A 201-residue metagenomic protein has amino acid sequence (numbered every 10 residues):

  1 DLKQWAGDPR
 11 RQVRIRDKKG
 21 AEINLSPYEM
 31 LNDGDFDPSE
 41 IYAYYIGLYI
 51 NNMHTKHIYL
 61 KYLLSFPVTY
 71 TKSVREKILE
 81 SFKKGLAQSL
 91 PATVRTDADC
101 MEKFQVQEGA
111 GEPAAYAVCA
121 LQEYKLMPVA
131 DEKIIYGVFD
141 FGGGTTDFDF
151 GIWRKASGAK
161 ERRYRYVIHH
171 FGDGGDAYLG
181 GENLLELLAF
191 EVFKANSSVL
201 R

Functional and structural regions predicted by a protein language model:
D1-K18, L121-I168: Gly/Thr-rich phosphate-binding beta-strand-loop-beta motif of the actin/hexokinase/Hsp70
D1-K61, F66, L188, F193-K194 (+1 more regions): Phosphate-binding loop and its immediate beta->loop->alpha context in nucleotide/phosphate-handling enzymes
R14-G34, A98-V106, L121-Q122, Y166-H169: Surface-exposed intrinsically disordered loops and tails
E29-I46, T71-I78, G109-Y116, G143-G144 (+1 more regions): Phosphate/oxyanion-binding active-site loops and adjacent basic polyanion-contact surfaces
K61-V68, V106-A110, Y136-D140, I168-G175: Extended hydrophobic secondary-structure segments that form protein cores and membrane-embedded regions
V68, G151-R201: Phosphate-binding glycine-rich/basic clefts of nucleotide- and phosphate-handling proteins, predominantly
K72-L90: Short, low-complexity, polybasic intrinsically disordered segments
T96-F139: Conserved phosphate-binding catalytic cores of ATP/NTP-utilizing and phosphoryl-transfer enzymes
